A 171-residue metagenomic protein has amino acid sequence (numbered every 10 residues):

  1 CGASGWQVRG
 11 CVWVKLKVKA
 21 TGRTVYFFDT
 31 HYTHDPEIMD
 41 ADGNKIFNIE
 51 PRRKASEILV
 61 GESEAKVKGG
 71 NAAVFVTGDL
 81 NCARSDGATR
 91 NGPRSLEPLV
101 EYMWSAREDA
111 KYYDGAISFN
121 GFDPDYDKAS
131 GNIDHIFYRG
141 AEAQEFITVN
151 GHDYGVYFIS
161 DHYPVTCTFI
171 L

Functional and structural regions predicted by a protein language model:
C1-L171: Active-site regions of metal-assisted phosphoester/phosphodiester hydrolases, unifying DNase/endonuclease modules
